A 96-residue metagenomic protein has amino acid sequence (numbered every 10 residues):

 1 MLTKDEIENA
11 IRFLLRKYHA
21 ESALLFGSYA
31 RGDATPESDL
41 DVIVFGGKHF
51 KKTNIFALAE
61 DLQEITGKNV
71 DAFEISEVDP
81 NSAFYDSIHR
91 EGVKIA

Functional and structural regions predicted by a protein language model:
M1-S22, A30-P36, G47-A96: Catalytic core of pol beta-like nucleotidyltransferases
S38-L40: Change "...and in nucleic-acid phosphodiester-cleaving endonucleases..." to "...and in nucleic-acid processing enzymes
I43-F45: Short hydrophobic/aromatic beta-strand micro-patches that form the beta-sheet surface supporting nucleotide- or nucleic
